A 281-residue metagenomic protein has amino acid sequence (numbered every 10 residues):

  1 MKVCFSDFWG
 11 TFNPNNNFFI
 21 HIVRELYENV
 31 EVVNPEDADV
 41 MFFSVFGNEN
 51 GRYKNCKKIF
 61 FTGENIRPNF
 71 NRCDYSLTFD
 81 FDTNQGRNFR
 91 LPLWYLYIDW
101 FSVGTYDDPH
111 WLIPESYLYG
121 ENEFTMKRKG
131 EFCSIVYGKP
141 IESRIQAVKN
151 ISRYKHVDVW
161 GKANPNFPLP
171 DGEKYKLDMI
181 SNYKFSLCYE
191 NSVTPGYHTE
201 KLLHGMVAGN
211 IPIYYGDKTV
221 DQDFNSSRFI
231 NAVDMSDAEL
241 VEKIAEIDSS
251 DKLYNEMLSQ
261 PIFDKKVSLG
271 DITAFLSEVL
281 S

Functional and structural regions predicted by a protein language model:
M1-T62, I66-S281: Pol beta-like nucleotidyltransferase catalytic core
